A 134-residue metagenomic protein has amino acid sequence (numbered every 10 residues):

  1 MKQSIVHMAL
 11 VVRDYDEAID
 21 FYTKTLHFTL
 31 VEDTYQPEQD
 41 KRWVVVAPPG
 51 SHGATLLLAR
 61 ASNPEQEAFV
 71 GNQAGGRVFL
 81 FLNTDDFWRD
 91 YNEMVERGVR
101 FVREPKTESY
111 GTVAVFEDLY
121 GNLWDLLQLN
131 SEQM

Functional and structural regions predicted by a protein language model:
M1, L10, T34, R42-V45 (+2 more regions): Vicinal oxygen chelate
K2, A9-A54: Core segments of cupin and vicinal oxygen chelate
I5-H7, G75-F79: Eukaryotic phosphotyrosine signaling hubs
F21, W88-E93: Short amphipathic alpha-helices within nucleic acid-binding modules
E32, K41, P64-F69, M134: A short, acidic/glycine-rich surface segment
Y35-Q36, A47-P48, F69-N72, Y91: Short secondary-structure boundary/capping segments
P49-A54, S62-E65, D86-W88: Short, charged/polar surface micro-motifs in flexible loops or helix N-caps
R60, E67-G76: Helix-adjacent hinge/juxtasegments
